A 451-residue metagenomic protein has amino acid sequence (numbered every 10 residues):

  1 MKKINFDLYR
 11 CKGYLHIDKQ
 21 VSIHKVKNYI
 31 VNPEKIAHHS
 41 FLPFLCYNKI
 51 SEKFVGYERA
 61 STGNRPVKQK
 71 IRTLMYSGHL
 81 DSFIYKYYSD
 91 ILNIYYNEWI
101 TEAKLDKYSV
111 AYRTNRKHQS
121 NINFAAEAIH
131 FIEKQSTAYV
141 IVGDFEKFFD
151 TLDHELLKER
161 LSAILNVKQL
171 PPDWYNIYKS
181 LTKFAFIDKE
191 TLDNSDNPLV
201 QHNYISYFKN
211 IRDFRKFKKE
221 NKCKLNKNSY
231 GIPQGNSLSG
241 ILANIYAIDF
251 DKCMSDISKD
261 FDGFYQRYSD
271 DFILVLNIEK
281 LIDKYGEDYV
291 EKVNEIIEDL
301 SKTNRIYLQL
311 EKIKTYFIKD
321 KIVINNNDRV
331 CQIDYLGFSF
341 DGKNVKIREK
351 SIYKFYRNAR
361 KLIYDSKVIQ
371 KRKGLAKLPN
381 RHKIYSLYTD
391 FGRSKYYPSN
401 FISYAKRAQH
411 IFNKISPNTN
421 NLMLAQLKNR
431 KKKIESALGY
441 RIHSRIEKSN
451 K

Functional and structural regions predicted by a protein language model:
M1-D196, L225, N429-K451: Conserved two-metal-ion catalytic palm core of "right-hand" nucleic acid polymerases, unifying RNA-dependent RNA
I50-E58, N277, I318-N327: Short, solvent-exposed polar/charged micro-motifs at secondary-structure junctions
G78, S82, K86-Y88, I94 (+5 more regions): Right-hand nucleic-acid polymerase module
Y87-I91, R160, D249, C253 (+1 more regions): Long, highly charged amphipathic alpha-helices
E98, E102, A125-A128, F264-S269 (+2 more regions): Basic nucleic-acid-binding interfaces
S109-N115, I273-L276, K314-I324: Beta-rich nucleic-acid/ligand-interaction surfaces
E133-S269, I273-V290: Conserved polymerase palm-domain catalytic core
E279-L308, F340-K350: Helical (often loop-to-helix) elements that flank the catalytic cores of nucleotide-handling enzymes
